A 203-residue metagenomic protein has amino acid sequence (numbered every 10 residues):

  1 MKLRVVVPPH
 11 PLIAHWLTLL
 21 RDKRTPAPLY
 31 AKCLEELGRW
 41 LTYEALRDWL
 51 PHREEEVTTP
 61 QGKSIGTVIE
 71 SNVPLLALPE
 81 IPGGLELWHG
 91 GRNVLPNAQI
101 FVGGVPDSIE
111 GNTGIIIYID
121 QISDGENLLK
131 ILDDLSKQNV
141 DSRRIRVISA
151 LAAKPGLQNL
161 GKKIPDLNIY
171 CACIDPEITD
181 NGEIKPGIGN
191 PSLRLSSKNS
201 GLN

Functional and structural regions predicted by a protein language model:
M1-N203: PRPP-associated nucleotide enzymes
